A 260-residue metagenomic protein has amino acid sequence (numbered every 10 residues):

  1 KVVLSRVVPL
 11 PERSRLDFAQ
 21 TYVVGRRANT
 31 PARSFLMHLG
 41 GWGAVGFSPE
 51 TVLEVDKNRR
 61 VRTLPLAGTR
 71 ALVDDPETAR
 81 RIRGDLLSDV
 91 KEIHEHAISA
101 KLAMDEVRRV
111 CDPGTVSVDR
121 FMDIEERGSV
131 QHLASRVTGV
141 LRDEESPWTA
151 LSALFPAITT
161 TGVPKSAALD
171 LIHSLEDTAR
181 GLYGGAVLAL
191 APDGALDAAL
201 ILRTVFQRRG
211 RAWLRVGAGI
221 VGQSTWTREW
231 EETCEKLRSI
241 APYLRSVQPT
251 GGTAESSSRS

Functional and structural regions predicted by a protein language model:
K1-S260: Extended alpha-helical targeting/anchoring segments, especially N-terminal organellar/secretory targeting helices
